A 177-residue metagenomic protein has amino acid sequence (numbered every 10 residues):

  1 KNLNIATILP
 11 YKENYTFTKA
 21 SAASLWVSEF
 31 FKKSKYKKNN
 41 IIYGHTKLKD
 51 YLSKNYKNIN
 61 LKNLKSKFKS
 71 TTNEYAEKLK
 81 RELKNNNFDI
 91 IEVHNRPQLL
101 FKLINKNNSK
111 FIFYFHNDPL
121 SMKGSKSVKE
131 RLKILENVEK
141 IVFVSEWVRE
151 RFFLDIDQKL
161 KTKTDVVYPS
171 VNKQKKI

Functional and structural regions predicted by a protein language model:
K1-N4, Q174-I177: Nucleotide-sugar donor-binding and catalytic loop/hinge architecture of NDP-sugar-dependent glycosyltransferases
I8-P10, A23-W26, Y43-H45, E92-N95 (+2 more regions): Replace "coordinates the UDP/GDP/TDP-sugar" with "coordinates nucleotide-activated sugar donors
L9-F17, E29-S70: N-terminal strand-loop element at the rim of the active site of nucleotide-sugar-dependent glycosyltransferases
E29-F30, K80-R81, G124-I141: Membrane-proximal helix-turn-helix segments that form the acceptor-binding/catalytic region of lipid-linked
L48, P97-L99, W147-R149: Alpha-helix capping/helix-boundary segments
K65-I90, L100, K126: An amphipathic, basic-hydrophobic alpha-helix
V93-L99, F115: Short His-centered aromatic/hydrophobic patch
R131, E136-T164, V171-K173: A short, active-site helix/loop in glycosyltransferases that binds the activated sugar's phosphate group
